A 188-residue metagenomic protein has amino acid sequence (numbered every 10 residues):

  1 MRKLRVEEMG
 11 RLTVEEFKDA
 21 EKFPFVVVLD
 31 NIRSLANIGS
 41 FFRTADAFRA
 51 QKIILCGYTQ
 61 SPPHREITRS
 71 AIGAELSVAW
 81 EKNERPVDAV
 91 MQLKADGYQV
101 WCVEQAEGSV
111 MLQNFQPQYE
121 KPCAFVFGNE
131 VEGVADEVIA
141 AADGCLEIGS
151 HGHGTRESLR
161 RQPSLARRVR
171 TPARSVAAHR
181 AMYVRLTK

Functional and structural regions predicted by a protein language model:
M1-K188: Post-transcriptional modification and biogenesis factors for structured RNAs of the translation apparatus
